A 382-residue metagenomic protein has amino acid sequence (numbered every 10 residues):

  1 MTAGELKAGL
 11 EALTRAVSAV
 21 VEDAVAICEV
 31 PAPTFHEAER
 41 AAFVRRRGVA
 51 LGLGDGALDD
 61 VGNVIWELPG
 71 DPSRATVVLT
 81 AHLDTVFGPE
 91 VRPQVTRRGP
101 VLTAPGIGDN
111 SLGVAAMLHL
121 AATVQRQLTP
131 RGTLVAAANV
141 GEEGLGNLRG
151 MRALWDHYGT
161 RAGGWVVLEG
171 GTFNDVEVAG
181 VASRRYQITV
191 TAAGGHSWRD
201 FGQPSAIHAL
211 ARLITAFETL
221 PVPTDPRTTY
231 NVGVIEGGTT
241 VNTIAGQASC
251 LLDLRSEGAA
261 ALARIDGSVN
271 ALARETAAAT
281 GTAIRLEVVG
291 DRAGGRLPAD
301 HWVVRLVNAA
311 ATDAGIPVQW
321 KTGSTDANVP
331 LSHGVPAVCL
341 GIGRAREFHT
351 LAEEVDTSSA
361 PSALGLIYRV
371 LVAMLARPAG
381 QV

Functional and structural regions predicted by a protein language model:
M1-A8, E29, D55, T191 (+2 more regions): Metal-dependent amide/peptide-bond hydrolase catalytic core, centered on the "pita-bread" metallohydrolase fold
T2-T103: Acidic/His- and Gly-rich active-site-bordering loop/insert found across diverse amide/peptide-bond hydrolases
A38, V101, G106-S183, V222-P223 (+4 more regions): Acidic/histidine-rich catalytic neighborhood of metal-dependent amide-processing enzymes
V44, V114-V124, L154, L210-I214 (+2 more regions): Buried hydrophobic packing segments
V61-G62, P72-V77, V91-R92, R98-G99 (+5 more regions): Short coil/turn connectors at secondary-structure junctions
T80-A81, A137-N139, W165-E169, T189-T191 (+1 more regions): Short beta-strand segments
L83-R97, V178-T189, V338-C339: Acidic-glycine-rich active-site phosphate/pyrophosphate-binding loop
M117, L168, T172-A193, S197-D200 (+1 more regions): Phosphate/diphosphate-binding glycine-rich loops and adjacent basic-rich segments that engage nucleotide
